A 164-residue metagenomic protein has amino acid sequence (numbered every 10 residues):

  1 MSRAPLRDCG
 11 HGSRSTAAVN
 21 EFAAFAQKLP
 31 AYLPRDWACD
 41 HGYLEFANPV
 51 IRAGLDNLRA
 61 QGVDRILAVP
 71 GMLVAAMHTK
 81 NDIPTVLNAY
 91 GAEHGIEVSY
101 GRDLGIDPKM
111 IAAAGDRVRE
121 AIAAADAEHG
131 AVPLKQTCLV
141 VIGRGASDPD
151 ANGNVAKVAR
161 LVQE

Functional and structural regions predicted by a protein language model:
M1-E164: Active-site-proximal alpha-helix that buttresses catalytic centers in soluble enzyme cores
